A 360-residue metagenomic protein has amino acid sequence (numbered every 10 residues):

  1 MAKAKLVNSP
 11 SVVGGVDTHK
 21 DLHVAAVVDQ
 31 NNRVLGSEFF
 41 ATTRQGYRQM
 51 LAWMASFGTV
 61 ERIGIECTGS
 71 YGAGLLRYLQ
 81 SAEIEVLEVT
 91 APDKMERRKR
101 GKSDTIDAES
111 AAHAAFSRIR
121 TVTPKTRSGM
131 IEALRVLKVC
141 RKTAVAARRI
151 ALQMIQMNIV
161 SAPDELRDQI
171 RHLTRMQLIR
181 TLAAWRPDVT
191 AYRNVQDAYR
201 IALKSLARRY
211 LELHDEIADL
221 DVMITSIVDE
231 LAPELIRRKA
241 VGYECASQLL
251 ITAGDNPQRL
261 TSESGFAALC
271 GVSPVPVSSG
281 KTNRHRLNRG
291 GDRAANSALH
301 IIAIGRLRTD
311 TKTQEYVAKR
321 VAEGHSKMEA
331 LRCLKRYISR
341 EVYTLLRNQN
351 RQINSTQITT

Functional and structural regions predicted by a protein language model:
K5-D29, A111, A144, Q248: Gly/Thr-rich phosphate-binding beta-strand-loop-beta motif of the actin/hexokinase/Hsp70
L22-Q45: Short glycine-rich, Thr/Ser-proximal phosphate-binding strand/loop in the N-terminal lobe of ATP-dependent enzymes
Q45-R62: Short, basic/hydrophobic alpha-helical segments
T59-Y71: Short glycine-rich phosphate-binding loop at a beta-alpha junction
Q80, V86-P124, E132, V136 (+2 more regions): Short alpha-helix plus adjacent loop in nuclease-associated cores
V139-E234: Glycine-rich, often acidic, oxyanion-interacting loops/wings at catalytic, nucleic-acid, or phospho-protein interfaces
I236-R237, Y243-K327, S355, T360: Phosphate-backbone recognition surface of nucleic-acid-processing proteins
A322-T360: Basic, amphipathic alpha-helical segments enriched in Lys/Arg and hydrophobic/aromatic residues
